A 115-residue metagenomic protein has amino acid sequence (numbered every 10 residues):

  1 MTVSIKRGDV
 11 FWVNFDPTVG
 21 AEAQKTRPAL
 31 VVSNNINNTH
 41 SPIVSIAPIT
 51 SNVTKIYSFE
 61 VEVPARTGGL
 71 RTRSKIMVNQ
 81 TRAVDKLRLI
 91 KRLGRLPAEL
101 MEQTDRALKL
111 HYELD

Functional and structural regions predicted by a protein language model:
M1-D115: Conserved functional hotspots at enzyme active or ligand-binding sites that engage polyanionic ligands
